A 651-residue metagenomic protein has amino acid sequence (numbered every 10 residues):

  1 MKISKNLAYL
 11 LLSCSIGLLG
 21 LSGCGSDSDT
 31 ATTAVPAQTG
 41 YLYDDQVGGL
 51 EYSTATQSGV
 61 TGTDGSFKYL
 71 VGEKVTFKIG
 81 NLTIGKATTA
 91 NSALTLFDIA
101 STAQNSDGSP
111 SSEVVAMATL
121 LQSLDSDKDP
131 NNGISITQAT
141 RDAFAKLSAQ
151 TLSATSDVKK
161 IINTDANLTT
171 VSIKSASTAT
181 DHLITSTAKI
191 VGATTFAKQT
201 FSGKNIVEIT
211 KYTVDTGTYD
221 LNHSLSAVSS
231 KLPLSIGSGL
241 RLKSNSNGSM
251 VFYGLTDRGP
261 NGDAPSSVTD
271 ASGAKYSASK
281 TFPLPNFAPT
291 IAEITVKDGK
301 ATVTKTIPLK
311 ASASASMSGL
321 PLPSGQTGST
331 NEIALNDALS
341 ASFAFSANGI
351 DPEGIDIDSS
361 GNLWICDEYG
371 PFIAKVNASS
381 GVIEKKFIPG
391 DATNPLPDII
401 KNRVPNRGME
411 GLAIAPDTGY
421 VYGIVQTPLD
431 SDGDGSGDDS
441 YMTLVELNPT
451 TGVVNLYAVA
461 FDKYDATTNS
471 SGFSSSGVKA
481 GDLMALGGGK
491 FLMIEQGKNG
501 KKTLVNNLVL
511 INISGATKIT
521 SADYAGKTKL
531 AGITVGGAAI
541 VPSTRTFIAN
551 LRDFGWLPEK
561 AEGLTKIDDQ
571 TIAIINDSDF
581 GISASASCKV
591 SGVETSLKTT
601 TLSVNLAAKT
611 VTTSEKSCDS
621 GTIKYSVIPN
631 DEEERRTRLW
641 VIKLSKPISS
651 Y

Functional and structural regions predicted by a protein language model:
K2-L10: Bacterial N-terminal signal peptides that target proteins for export
L12-Q38, G65: Bacterial Sec-dependent N-terminal signal peptides
L18, L124-K128, L147-T151, D165 (+2 more regions): Short, flexible helical or helix-coil boundary motifs
D29-Q38, A188-S202: Low-complexity, Pro/Thr/Ser/Gly/Ala-rich linker/spacer regions in secreted, extracellular modular proteins
A34-D157: Beta-strand-dominated extracellular/periplasmic modules and repeats in secreted or surface-exposed proteins
A154-A197: Activation corresponds to long, low-complexity, non-globular regions
T194-Y651: Sequence/structural signature of beta-propeller domains
